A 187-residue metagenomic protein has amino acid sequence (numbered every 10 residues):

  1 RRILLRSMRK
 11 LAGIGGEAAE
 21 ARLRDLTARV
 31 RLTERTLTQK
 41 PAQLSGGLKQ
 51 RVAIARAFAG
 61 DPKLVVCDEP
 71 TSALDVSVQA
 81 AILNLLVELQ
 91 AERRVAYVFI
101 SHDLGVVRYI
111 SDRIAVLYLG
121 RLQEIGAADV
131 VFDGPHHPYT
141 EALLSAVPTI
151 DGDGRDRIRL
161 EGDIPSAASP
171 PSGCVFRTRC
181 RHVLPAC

Functional and structural regions predicted by a protein language model:
R1-K10: Q-loop/switch helix immediately C-terminal to the Walker
E17-R35, L144-S145: Conserved ABC ATPase "signature" region
K40-L44, L48: Conserved ABC ATPase signature
I54, V78, I82: Hydrophobic anchor residue at the start of the ABC signature
A59-K63: A short, proline-enriched helix->beta-strand linker immediately N-terminal to the Walker B motif in ABC-type P-loop
A127-C187: Short catalytic/signature loops enriched in Gly
